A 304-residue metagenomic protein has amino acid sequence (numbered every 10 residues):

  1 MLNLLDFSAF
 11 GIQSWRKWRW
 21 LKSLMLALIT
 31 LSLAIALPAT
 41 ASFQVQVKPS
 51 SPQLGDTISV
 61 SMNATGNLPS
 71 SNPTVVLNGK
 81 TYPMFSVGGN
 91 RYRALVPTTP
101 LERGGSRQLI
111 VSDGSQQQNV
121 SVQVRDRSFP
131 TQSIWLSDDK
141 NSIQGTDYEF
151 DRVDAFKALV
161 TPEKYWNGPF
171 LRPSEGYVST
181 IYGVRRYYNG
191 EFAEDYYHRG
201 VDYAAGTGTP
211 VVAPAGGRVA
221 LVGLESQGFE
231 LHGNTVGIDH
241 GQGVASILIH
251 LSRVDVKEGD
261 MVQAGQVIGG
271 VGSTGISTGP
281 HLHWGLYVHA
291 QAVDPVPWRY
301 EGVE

Functional and structural regions predicted by a protein language model:
M1-W18: N-terminal secretory signal peptides that target proteins for export/translocation
L24-A34: Bacterial N-terminal signal peptides
T40-S121, D126-R127: Cationic-aromatic interfacial patches
S121-H232: Surface-exposed, glycine-biased beta-strand/turn segments
P210-L221, R253-V271: Short, well-structured beta-strand-loop connectors
P214-S252, P280, G285: Zn2+-dependent peptidoglycan hydrolase active-site motif and core
D260-P280, W284-E304: Extended, charge-rich intrinsically disordered regulatory tails
